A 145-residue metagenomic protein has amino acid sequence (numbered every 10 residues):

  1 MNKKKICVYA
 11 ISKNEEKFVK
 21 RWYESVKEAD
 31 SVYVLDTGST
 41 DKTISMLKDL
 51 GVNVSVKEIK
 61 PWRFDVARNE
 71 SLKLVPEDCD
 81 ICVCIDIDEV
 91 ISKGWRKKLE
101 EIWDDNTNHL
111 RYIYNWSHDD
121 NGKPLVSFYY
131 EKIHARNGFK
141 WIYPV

Functional and structural regions predicted by a protein language model:
N2-I6: A short, charged/proline- and glycine-enriched loop that marks the coil->beta-strand transition at the N-terminal
C7-E28: Short, well-formed alpha-helical segments that are part of the catalytic scaffolds of diverse glycosyltransferases
A10, A29-G38, S55-K57: Short beta-strand/loop segment that forms part of the nucleotide-sugar
K17-K20, D41-D49, G94: Acidic helix N-cap motif at the loop->helix transition within catalytic regions of sugar-transfer enzymes
S25, L35-M46, I59-K60, D86-E89: A conserved acidic beta->alpha catalytic loop
I44-L74: Conserved donor nucleotide-binding strand/loop of the catalytic core
D65-K73, V90-V145: Catalytic-site signature of metal-activated, phosphate-bearing donor transferases, centered on the GT-A/GT-A-like
K73-V90: Short beta-strand-to-loop acidic/aromatic patch adjacent to the donor-nucleotide binding site
